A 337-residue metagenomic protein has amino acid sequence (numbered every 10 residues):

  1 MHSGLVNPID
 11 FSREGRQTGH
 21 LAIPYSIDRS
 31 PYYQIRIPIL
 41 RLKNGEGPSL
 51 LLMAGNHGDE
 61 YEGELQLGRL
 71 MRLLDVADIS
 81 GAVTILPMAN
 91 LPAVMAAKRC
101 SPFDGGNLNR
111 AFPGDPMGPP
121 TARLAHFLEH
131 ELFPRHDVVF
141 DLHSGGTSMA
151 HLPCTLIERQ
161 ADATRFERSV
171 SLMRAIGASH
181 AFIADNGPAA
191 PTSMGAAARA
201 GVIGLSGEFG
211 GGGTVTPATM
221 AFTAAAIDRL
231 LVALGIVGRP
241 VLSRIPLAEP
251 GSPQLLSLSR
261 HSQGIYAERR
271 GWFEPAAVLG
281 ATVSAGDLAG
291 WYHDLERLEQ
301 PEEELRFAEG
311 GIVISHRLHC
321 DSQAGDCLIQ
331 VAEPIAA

Functional and structural regions predicted by a protein language model:
M1-A337: Structured catalytic-domain cores with a bias toward divalent-metal coordination
